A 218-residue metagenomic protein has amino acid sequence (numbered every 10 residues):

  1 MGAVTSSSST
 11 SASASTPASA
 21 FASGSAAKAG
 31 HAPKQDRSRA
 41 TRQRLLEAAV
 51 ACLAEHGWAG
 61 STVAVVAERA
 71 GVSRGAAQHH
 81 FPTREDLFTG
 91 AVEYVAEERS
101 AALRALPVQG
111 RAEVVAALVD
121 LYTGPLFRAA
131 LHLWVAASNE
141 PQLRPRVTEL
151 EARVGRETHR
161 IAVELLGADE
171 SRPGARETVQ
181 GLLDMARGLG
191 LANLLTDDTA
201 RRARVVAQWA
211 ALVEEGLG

Functional and structural regions predicted by a protein language model:
M1-A12, A18-A29, R156-H159, A192-G218: C-terminal peripheral helix-coil segments that are non-catalytic and often amphipathic
M1-A12, T16-H56, V63-R69, E85-T89 (+1 more regions): Basic, helix-initiating cap at the start of DNA-binding domains
A40-A51, E55, R69, P82-Q109 (+3 more regions): Alpha-helical structural segments
G57-W58, Q78: Short amphipathic helical patch at the helix-1/turn junction of helix-turn-helix
T62, A76: Residues in the helix-turn-helix
T123-T148: Amphipathic alpha-helical segments used for helix-helix packing
R144-T148, L165-L217: Hydrophobic/aromatic-rich alpha-helical bundle segments in the mid-to-C-terminal region
